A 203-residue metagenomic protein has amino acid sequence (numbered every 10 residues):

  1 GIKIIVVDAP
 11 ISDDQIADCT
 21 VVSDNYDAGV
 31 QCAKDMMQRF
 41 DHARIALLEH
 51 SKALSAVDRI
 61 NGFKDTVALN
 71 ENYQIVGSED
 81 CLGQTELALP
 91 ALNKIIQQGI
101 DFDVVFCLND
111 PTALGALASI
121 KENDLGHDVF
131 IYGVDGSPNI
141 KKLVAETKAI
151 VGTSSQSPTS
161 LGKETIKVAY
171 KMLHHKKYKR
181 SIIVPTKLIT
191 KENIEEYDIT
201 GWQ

Functional and structural regions predicted by a protein language model:
G1-D27, S137-I150, D198-T200: Flexible loop/hinge segments that line or gate small-molecule binding clefts
G1-I4, A43, L125-V129: A short helix->loop->beta-strand "cap" motif at the edges of active sites that frequently abuts
I5, A46, F130-Y132, S154 (+1 more regions): Structural detector of well-ordered beta-strand residues that form the stable sheet scaffold of enzyme domains
I16-T20, E49-A53, V76-E79, D101-D103 (+1 more regions): Second-shell loop/turn segments in exported
T20-A46, V57-D58, T85-L92, G136-K141 (+1 more regions): Hydrophobic alpha-helical segments within soluble ligand-binding/sensing domains
R59-N72: Ligand-binding cleft/hinge of the Venus flytrap
F63, V76-G77, L82-L143: Hydrophobic alpha-helical
T66-V67, S157-Q203: Hinge/cleft segment of the Venus flytrap/periplasmic-binding protein
